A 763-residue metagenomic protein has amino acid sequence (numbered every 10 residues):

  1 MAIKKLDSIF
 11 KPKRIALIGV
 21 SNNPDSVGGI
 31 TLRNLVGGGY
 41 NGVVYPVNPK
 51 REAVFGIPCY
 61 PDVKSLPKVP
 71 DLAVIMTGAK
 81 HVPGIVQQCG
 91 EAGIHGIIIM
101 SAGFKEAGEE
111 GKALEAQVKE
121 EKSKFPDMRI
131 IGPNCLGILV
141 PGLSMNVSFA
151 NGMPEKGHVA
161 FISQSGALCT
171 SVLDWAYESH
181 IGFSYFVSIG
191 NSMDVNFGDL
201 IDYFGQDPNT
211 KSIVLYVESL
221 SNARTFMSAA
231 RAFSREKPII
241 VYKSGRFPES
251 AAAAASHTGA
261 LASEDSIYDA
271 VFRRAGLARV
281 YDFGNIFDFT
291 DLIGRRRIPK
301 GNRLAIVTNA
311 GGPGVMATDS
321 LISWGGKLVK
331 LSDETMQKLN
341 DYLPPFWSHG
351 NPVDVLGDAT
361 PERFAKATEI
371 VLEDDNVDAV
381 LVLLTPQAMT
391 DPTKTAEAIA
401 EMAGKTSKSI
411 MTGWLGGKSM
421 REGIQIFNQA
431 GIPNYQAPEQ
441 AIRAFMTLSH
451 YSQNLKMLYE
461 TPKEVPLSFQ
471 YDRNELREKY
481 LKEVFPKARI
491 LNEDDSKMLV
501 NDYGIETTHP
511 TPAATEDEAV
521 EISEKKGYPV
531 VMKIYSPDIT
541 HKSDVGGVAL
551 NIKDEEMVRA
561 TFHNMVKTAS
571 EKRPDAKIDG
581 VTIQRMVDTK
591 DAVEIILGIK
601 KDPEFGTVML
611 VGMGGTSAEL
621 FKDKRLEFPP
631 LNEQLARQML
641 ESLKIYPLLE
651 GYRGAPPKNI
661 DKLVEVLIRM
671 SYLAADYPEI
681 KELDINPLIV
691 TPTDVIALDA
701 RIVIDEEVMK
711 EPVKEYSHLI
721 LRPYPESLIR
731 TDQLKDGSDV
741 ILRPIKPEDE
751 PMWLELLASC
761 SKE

Functional and structural regions predicted by a protein language model:
M1-A700, V708: Catalytic-core regions of core metabolic enzymes, especially those transforming organic acids/acyl-group intermediates
S348, S543, P725, K735-S738: Short, solvent-exposed coil/turn segments
F485, E711-D736: Short acidic N-proximal helix/loop "leader" segments that mark the beginning of a domain or an inter-domain linker
G598-I599, L626, V713-I720, A758: Short intrinsically disordered coil segments
D739-E755: A short beta-loop-alpha structural element at the N-terminal edge of CoA-dependent acyl/N-acetyltransferase catalytic
S761-E763: Conserved GNAT-fold acetyl-CoA-binding loop/helix
